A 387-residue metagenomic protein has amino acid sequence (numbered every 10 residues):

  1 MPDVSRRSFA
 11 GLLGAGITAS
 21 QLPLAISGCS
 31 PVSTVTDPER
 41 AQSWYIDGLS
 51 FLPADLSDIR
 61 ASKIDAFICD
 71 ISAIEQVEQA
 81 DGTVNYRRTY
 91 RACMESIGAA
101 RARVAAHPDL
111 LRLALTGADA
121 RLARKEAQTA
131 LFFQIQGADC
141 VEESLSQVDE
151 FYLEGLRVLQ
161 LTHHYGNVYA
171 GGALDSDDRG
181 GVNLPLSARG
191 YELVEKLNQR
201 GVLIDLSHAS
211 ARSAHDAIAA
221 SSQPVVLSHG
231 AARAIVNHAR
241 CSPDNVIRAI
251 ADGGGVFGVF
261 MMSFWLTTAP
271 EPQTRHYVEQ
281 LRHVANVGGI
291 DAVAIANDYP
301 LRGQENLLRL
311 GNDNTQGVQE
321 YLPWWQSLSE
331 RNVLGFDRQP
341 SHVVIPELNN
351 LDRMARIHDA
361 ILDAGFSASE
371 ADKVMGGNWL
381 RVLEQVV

Functional and structural regions predicted by a protein language model:
D3-P23, C29-G180, N237-I247, A251-D252 (+1 more regions): N-terminal hydrophobic targeting/anchoring segments and the immediately downstream early-domain regions of hydrolases
C140, L153-R240: Divalent metal-binding pocket/active-site signature
